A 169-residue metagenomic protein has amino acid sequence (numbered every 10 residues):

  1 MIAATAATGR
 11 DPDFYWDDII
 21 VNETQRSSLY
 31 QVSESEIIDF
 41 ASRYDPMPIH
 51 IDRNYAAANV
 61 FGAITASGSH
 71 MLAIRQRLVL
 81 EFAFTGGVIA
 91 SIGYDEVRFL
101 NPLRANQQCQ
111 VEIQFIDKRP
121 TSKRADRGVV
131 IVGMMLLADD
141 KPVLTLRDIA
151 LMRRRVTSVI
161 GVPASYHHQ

Functional and structural regions predicted by a protein language model:
M1-I20, F99-Q169: HotDog/MaoC-like acyl-thioester-processing domains
I2-I92, R155-Q169: Hot-dog-fold acyl-thioester-processing enzymes
T85-I92, E96-A105: Mid-chain, well-packed structural core segment of small domains
